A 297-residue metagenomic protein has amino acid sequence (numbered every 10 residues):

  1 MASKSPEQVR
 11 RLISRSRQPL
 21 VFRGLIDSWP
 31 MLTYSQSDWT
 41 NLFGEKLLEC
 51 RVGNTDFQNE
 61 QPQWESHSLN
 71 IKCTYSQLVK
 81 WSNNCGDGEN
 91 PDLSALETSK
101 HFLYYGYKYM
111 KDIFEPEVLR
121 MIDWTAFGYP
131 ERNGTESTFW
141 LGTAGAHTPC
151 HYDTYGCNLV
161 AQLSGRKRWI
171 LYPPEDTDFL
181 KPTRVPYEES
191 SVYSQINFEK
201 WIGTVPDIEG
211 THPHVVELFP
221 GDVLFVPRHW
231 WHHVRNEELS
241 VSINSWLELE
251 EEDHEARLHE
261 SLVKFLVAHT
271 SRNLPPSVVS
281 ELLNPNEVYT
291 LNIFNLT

Functional and structural regions predicted by a protein language model:
M1-V223, W231-T297: N-terminal accessory scaffold of Fe(II)-dependent oxygenases
